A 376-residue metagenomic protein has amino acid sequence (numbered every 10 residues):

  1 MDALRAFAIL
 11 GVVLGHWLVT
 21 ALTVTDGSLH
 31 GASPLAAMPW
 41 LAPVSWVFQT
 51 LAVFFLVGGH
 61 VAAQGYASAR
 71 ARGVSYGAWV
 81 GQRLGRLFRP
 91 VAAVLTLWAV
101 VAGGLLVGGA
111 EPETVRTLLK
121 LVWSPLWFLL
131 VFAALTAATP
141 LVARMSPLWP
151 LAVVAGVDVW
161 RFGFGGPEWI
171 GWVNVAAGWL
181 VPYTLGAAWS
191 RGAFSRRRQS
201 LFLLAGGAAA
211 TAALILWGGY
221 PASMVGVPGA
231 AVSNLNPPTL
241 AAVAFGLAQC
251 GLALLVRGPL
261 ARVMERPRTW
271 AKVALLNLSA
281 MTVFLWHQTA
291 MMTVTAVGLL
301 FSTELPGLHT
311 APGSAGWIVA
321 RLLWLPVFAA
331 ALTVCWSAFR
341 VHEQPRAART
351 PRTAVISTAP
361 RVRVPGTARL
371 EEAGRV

Functional and structural regions predicted by a protein language model:
M1-V376: Alpha-helical transmembrane segments and their immediate juxtamembrane cytosolic regions
